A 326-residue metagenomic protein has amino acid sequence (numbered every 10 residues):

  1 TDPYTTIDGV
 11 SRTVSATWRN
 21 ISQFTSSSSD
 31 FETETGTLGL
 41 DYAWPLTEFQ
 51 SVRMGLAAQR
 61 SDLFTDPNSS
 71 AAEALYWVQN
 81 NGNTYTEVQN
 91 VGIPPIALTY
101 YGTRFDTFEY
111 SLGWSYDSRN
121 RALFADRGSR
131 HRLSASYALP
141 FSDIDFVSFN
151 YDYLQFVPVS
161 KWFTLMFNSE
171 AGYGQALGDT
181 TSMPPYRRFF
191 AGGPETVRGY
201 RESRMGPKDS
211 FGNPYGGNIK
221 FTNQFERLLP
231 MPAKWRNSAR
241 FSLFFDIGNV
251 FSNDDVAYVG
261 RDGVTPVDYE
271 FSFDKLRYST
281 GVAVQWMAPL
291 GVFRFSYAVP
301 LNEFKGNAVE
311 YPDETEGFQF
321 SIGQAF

Functional and structural regions predicted by a protein language model:
T1-D2, L40-W44, L56, Y110-Y116 (+8 more regions): Residues on the lipid-exposed face of transmembrane beta-strands in outer-membrane beta-barrel proteins
T1-L123, S129-R130, E195-G199, S203-M205 (+5 more regions): Gram-negative/organellar outer-membrane beta-barrel architecture
P3-R12, L46-S51, T65, N120-S129 (+5 more regions): Short loop/turn motifs that connect adjacent beta-strands in outer-membrane beta-barrel proteins
S22, Y137-F141, M231: A generic structural motif
S28, D106, R119-N120, L139-F141 (+3 more regions): Primarily recognizes Gram-negative and organellar outer-membrane beta-barrels
E34-L46, R130-L139, I144-L177: Transmembrane beta-barrel strand/turn architecture of Gram-negative outer membrane proteins
F163-D254, Y258: Extracytoplasmic gating/loop element in the C-terminal half of outer-membrane beta-barrel translocons and assembly
T164, G248-S279: Outer-membrane beta-barrel transmembrane domain signature
